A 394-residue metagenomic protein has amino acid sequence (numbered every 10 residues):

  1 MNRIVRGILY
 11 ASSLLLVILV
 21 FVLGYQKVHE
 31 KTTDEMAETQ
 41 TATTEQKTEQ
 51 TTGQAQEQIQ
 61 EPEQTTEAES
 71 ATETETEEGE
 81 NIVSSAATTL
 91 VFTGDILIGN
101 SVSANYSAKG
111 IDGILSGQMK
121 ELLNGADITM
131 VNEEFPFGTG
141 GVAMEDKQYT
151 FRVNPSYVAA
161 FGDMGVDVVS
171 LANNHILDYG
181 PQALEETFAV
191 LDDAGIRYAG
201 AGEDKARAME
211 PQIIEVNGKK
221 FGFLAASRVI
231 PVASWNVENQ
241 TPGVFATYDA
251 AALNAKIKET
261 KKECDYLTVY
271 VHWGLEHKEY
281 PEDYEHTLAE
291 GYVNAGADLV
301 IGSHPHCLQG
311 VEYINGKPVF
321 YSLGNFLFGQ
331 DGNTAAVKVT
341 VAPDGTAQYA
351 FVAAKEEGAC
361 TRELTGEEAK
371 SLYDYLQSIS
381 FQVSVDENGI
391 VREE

Functional and structural regions predicted by a protein language model:
N2-E38, E45, E49, G53 (+2 more regions): Acidic, metal/ion-coordinating pockets
